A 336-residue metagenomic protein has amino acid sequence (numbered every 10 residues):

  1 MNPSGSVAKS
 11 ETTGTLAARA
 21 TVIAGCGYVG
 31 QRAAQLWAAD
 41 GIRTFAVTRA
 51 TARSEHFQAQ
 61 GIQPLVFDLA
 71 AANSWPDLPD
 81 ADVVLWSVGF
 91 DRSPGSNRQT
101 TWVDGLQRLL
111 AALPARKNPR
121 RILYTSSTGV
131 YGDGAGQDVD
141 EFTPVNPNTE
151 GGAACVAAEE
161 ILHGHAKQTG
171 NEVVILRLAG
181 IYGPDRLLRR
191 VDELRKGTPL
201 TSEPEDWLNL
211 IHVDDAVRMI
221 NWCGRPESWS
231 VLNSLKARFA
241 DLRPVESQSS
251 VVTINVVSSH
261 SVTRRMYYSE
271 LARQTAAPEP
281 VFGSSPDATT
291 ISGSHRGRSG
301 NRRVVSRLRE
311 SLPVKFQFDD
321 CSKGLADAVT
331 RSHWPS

Functional and structural regions predicted by a protein language model:
A20-G25: Conserved N-terminal Rossmann-fold NAD(P)-binding element of oxidoreductases
G30-Q31: N-terminal Rossmann-fold NAD(P) dinucleotide-binding loop
Q63-A70, H295-S336: C-terminal amphipathic/interface module of NAD(P)-dependent oxidoreductases and related NAD-binding regulators
A81-L123: NAD(P)-cofactor binding segment of oxidoreductase domains
R108-E150: Conserved Rossmann-fold NAD(P)-dependent oxidoreductase catalytic core, especially the SDR/UDP-sugar
A135-I175: Catalytic helix-loop patch of NAD(P)-dependent Rossmann-fold dehydrogenases
E160, G164-L208: NAD(P)-dependent short-chain dehydrogenase/reductase
M219-W222, P226-S294, V305, S336: Mid/C-terminal beta-alpha module of Rossmann-like enzyme folds, strongest in SDR-family dehydrogenases/epimerases
